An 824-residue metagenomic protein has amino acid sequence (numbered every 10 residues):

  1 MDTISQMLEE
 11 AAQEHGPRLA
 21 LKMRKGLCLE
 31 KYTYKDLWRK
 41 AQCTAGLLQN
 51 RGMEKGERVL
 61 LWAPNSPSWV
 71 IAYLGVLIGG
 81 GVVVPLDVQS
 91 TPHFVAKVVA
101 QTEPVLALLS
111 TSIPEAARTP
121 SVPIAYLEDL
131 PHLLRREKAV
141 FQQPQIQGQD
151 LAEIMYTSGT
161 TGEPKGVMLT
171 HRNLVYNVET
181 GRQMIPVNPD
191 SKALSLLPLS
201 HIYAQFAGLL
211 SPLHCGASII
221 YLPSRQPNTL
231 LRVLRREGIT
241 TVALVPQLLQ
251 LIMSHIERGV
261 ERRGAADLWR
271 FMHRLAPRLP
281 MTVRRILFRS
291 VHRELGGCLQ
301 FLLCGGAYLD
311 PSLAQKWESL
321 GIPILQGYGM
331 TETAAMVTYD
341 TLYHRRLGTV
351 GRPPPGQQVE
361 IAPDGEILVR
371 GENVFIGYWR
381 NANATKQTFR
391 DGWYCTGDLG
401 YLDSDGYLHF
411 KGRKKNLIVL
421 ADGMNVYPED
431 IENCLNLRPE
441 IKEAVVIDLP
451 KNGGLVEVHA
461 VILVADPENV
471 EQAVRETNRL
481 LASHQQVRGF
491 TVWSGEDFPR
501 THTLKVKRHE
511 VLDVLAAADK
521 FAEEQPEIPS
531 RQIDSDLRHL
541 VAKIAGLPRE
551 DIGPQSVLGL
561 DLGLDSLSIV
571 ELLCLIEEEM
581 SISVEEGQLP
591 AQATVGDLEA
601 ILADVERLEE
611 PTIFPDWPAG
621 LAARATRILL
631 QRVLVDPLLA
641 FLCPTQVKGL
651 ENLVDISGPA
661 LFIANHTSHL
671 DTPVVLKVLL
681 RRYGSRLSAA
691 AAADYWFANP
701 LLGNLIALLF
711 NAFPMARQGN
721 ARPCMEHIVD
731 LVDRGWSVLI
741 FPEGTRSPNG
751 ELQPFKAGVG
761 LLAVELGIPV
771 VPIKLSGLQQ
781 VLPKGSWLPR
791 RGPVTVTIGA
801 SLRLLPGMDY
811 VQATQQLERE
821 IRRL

Functional and structural regions predicted by a protein language model:
G16-L19, K138-Y156, E163, P186-K192: Conserved pre-ATP/AMP-binding loop-to-beta segment of ANL
L21-S66, V70-L74, T91-A96, Q145 (+1 more regions): Conserved AMP-binding/adenylate-forming core of the ANL superfamily
V88-A116, L133-E137, N177-L194, Q226-T240: Conserved ATP-dependent adenylate/AMP-binding module captured primarily in the ANL superfamily
S90, A107, I361, G371 (+2 more regions): AMP-binding/adenylate-forming catalytic core of the ANL superfamily
V175-K192, L199-R289: Conserved AMP-binding/adenylation subdomain of ANL enzymes
V242, V283-L408, K414-L417, I431-E432 (+1 more regions): Conserved AMP-binding/adenylate-forming
V445-D448, N478-S530: Conserved C-terminal "lid"/linker of ANL adenylate-forming enzymes
V470, A516, R722-L824: Non-catalytic C-terminal accessory region of glycerolipid acyltransferases and related lyso-lipid remodeling enzymes
